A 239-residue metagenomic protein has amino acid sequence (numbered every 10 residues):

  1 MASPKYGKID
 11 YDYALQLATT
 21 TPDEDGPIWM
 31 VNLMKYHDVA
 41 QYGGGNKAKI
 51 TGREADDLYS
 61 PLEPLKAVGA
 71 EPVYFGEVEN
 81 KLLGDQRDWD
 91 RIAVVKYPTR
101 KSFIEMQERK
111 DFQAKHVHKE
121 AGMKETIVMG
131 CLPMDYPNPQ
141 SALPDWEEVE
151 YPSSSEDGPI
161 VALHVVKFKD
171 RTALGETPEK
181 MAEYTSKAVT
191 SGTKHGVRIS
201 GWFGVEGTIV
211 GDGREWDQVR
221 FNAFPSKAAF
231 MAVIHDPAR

Functional and structural regions predicted by a protein language model:
M1-I92, P98-M106, Q113, G122-A238: Short S/T/G/P-rich N-terminal loop/turn motif that feeds into the first structured element of a domain
H118: Short, contiguous alpha-helical
